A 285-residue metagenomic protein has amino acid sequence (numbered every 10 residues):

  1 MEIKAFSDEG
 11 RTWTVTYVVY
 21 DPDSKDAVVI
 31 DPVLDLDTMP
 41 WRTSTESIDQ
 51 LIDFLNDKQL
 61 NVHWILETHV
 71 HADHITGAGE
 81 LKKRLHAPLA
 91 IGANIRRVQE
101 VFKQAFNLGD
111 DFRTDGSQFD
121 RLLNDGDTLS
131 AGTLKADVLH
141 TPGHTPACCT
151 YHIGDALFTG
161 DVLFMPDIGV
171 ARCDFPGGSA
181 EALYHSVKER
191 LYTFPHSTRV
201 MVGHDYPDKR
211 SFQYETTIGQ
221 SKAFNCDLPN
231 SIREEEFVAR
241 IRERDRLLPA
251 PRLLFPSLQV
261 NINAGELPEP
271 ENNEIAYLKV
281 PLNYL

Functional and structural regions predicted by a protein language model:
M1-N61, T150-T159, P166: Conserved beta-strand hairpin/beta-sheet module of binuclear metal-dependent hydrolase folds, prominently
E2, N94, H185-R199, G203-L285: Accessory terminal helices/loops
I3-F6, V18, D125-I153, T193: Core dinuclear metal-dependent hydrolase active-site scaffold
W13, L36-D37, V70-I75, R96-Q99 (+3 more regions): Active-site environment of divalent metal-dependent phosphoester hydrolases
V19, D31, H69, L81 (+6 more regions): Divalent metal-coordination and catalytic microenvironments
I30, N61-V70, A90-A93, T141-G143 (+3 more regions): Active-site neighborhood of phospho(di)ester-bond hydrolases with catalytic His/Asp-centered motifs
L34-L36, P40-G132: Active-site HxH/HxHxD metal-binding segment of metal-dependent hydrolases
V170-T193: Active-site-adjacent loop/tail segments of enzyme domains
